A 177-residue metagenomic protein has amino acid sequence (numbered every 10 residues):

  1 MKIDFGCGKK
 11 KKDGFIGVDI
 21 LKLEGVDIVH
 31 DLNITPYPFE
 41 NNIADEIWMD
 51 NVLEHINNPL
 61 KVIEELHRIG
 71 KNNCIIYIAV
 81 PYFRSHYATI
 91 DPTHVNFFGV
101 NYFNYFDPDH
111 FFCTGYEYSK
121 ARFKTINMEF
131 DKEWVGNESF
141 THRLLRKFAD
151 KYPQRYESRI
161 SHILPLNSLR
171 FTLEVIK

Functional and structural regions predicted by a protein language model:
K2-R84: Conserved SAM-binding loop
L60-K61, E65, K71, I75-K177: S-adenosyl-L-methionine-dependent methyltransferase catalytic module, highlighting the catalytic core
